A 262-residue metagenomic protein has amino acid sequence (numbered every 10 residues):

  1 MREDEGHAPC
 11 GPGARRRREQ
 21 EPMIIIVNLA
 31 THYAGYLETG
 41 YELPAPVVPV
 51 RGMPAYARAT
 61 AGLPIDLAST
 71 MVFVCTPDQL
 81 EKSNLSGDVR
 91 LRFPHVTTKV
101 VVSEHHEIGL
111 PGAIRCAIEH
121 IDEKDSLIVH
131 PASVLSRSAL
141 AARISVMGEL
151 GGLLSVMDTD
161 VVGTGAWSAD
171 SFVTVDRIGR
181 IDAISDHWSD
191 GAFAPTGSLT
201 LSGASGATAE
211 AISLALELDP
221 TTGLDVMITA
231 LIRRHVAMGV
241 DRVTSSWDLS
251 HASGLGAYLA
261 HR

Functional and structural regions predicted by a protein language model:
E5-A8: Short hydrophobic alpha-helical segments enriched in small aliphatic residues
C10-L43, V47, R90: N-terminal nucleotide-binding beta1-loop-alpha1 segment
I25, A192-R262: Conserved alpha/beta core of the MobA/IspD/sugar-nucleotide pyrophosphorylase nucleotidyltransferase superfamily
N28-T31, T76, P131, M157: Cofactor-binding loop segments of dinucleotide-utilizing enzymes, especially the Rossmann-like FAD- and NAD(P)+-binding
M53-A68: A short, N-terminal amphipathic alpha-helix
S69-D78: Short beta-strand/loop segment that forms part of the nucleotide-sugar
K82-F172: Conserved beta-loop-beta/alpha segment of the NTase-like Rossmann-fold superfamily that binds/positions NTPs
S136-D219: Conserved core of the sugar-phosphate nucleotidyltransferase
